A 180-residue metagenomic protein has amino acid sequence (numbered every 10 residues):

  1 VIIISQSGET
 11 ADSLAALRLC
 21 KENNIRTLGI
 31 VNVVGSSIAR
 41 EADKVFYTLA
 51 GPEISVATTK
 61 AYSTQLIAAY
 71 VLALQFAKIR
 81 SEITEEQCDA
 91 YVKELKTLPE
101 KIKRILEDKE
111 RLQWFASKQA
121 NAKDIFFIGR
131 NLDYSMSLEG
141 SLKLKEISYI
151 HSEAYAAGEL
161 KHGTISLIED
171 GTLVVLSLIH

Functional and structural regions predicted by a protein language model:
V1-A69, L74-A77: Phosphate/diphosphate-binding loops
V1-S5, T10, S166-L176: Long, low-complexity, intrinsically disordered polar/charged segments
K44-V175: Active-site phosphate/pyrophosphate-binding segments
I179-H180: Conserved small/polar residues in nucleotide/adenosyl-binding loops
